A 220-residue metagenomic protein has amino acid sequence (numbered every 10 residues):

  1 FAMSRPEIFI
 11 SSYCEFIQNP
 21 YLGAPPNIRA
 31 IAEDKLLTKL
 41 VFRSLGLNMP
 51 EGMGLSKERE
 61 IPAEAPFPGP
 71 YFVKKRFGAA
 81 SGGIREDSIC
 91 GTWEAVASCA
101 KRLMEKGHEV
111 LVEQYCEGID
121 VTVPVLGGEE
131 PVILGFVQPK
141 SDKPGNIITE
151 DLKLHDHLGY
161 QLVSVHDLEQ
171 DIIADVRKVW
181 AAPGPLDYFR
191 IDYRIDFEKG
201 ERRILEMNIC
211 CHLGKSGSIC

Functional and structural regions predicted by a protein language model:
F1-E51: Conserved N-proximal alpha/beta basic substrate-recognition cap immediately N-terminal to, or forming the N-lobe
A2, S141-K143, N208-C220: Glycine-rich phosphate/pyrophosphate-binding beta-alpha loops
S12, L40, K101, K178 (+1 more regions): Surface-exposed charge patches
C14, Q114, V123-V125, W180-G214: Conserved metal-phosphate-binding beta-hairpin within the catalytic cores of diverse ATP-dependent phosphoryl-transfer
L22, P50-E51, L134, I148 (+2 more regions): A short, local hydrophobic-aromatic micro-motif
L22-A24, A80-G83, L158-Q161, G214-I219: Short small-residue beta-strand/loop micro-motif enriched in glycine and branched aliphatics
R29-L111, E117-I119, Q170-I173: Active-site nucleotide/adenylate-binding loops and adjacent lid/helix of ATP-dependent enzymes
G91-A174, F197-R203: Phosphate-binding site of ATP-dependent enzymes
